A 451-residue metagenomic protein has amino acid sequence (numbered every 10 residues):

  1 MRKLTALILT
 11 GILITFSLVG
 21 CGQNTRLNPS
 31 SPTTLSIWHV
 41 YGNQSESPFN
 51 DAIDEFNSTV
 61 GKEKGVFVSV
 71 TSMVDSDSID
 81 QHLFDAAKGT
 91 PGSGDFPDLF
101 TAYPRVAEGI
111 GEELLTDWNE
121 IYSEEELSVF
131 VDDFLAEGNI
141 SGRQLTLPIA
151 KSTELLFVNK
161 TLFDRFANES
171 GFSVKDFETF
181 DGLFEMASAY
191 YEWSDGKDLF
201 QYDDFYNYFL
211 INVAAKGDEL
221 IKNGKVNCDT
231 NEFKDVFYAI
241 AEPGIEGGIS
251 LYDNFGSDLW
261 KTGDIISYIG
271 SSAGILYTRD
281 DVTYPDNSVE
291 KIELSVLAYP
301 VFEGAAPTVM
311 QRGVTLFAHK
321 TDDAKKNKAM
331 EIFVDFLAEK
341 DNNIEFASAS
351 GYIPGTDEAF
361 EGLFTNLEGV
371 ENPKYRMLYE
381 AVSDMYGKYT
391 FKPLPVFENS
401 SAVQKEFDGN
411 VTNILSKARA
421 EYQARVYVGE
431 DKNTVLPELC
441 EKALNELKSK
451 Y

Functional and structural regions predicted by a protein language model:
S31-N43, G65-S72, D98-L99, L145: Short, well-ordered beta-strand elements
K62-D133, R165-A167, I266-S267, P285-S288: Extracytoplasmic "Venus flytrap"/periplasmic binding protein-like
F100-L155, D181-F184, K291-P300: Hinge/lid segment of periplasmic solute-binding proteins
N119-F130, K175, K216-V236, E242 (+3 more regions): Short, solvent-exposed loop/beta-turn-alpha elements that line the ligand-binding surface or hinge of extracytoplasmic
S141-L156, D181-V226, K234: Extracytoplasmic/periplasmic solute-binding protein
F184-S188, N223-D253, L294-S295, Y299: Glycine-centered hinge/linker elements that transmit conformational signals in sensory and ligand-binding systems
E242, P285-G362: Extracytoplasmic/periplasmic substrate-recognition and gating elements
S383-Y451: Conserved C-terminal helix/tail region of periplasmic/extracytoplasmic solute-binding proteins
